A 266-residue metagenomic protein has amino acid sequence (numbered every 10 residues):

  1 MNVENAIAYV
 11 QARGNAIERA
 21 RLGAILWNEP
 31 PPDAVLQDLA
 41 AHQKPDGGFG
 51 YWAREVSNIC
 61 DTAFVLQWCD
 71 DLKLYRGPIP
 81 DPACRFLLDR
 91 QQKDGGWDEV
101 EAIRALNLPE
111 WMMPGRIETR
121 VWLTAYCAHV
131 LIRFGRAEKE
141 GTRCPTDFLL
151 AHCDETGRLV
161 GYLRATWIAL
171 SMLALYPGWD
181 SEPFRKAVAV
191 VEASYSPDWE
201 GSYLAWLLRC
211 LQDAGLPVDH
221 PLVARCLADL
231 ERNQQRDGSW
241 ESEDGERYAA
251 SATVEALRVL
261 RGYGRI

Functional and structural regions predicted by a protein language model:
M1-I266: Preference for long, amphipathic alpha-helical scaffolds in soluble/luminal domains and all-alpha bundles
